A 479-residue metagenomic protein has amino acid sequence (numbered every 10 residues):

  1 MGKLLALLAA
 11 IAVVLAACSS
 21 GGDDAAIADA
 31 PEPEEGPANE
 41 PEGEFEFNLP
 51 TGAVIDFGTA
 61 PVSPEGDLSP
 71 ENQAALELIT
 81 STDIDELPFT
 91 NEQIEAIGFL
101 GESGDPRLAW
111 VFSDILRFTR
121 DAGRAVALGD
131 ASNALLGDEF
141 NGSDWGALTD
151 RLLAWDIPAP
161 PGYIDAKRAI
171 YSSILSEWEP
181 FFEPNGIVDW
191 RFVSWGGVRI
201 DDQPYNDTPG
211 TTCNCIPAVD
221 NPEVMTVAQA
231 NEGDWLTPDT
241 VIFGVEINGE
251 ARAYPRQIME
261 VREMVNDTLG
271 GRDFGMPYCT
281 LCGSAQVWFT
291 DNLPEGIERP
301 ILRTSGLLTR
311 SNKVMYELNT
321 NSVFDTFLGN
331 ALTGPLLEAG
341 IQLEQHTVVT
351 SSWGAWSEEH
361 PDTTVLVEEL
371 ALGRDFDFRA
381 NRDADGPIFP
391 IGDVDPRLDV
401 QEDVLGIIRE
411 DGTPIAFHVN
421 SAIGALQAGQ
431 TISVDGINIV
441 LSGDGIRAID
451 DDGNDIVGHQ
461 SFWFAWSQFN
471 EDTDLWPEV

Functional and structural regions predicted by a protein language model:
G2-A10: Sec-dependent signal peptide recognition, specifically the positively charged N-region followed immediately by
L15-A17: C-terminal motif of bacterial Sec signal peptides marking the signal peptidase cleavage site
S19-A28: Bacterial lipoprotein signal-peptidase II cleavage site
G22-D23, F99, L128: Intrinsically disordered, low-complexity serine/threonine-rich segments
I27-E95, D105-V479: Mid-to-C-terminal functional-domain signal that highlights helix-capping/loop sites within ligand-binding modules
